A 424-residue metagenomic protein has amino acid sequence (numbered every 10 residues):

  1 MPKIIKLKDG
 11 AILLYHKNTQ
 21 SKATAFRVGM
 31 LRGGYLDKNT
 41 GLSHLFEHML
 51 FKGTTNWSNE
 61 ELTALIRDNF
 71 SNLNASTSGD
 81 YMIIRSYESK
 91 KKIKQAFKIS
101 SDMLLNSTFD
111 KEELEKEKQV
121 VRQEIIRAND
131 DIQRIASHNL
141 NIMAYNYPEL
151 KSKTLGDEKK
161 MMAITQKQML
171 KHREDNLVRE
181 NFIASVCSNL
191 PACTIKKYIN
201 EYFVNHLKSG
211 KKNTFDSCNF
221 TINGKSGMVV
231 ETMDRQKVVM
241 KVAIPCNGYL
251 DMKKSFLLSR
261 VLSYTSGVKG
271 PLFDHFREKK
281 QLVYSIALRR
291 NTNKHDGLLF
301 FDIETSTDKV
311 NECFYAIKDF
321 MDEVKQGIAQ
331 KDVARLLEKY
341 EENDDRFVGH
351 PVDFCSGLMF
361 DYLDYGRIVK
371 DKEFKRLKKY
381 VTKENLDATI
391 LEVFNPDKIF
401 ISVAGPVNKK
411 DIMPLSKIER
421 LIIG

Functional and structural regions predicted by a protein language model:
M1-A23: N- or domain-start disorder-to-order transition segments that initiate the globular core
K6, N59-T214, Y249, E278-G424: Charge-rich, well-structured scaffold segments of protease-associated domains
G10, A25, Y81, G227 (+3 more regions): A residue-level signal for beta-strand positions that form part of recognition/binding surfaces within mature
I12, A25-G29, I183, K241 (+2 more regions): Residues embedded in well-ordered beta-strands
L13, A23, L36-K38, D411: Short N-terminal binding/cap micro-motifs at the start of the first secondary-structure element
H16-R32, G210-H275, I423-G424: His/Glu-based metal-binding/catalytic segments typifying zinc-dependent metallopeptidases
M30-T40: Short pre-active-site segment immediately N-terminal to the catalytic Zn-binding motif
G41-T54: Active-site SXXK
